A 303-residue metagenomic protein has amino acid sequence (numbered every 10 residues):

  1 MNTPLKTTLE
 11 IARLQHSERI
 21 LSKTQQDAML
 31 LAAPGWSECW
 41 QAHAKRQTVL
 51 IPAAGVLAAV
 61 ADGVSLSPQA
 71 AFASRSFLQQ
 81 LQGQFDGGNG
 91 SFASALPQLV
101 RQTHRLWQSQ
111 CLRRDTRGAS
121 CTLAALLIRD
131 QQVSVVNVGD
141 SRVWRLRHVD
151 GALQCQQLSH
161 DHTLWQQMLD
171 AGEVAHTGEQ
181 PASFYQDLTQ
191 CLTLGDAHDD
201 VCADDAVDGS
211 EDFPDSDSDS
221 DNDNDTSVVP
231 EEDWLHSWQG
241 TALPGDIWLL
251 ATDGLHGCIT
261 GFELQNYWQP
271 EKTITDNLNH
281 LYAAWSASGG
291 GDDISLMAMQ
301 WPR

Functional and structural regions predicted by a protein language model:
M1-R303: PP2C/PPM-type serine/threonine phosphatase catalytic domain
